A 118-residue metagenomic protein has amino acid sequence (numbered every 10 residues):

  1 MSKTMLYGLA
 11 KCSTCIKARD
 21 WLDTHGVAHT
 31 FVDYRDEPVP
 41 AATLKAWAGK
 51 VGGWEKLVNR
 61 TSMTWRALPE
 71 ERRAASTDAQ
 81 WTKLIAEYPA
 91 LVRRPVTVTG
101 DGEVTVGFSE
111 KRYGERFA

Functional and structural regions predicted by a protein language model:
M1-H25, H29-E37: Local sequence-structure signature of Cys/Sec-based thiol-disulfide redox active-site neighborhoods
D36-A118: Thiol/selenol-based redox catalytic cores and closely related redox-interacting motifs
